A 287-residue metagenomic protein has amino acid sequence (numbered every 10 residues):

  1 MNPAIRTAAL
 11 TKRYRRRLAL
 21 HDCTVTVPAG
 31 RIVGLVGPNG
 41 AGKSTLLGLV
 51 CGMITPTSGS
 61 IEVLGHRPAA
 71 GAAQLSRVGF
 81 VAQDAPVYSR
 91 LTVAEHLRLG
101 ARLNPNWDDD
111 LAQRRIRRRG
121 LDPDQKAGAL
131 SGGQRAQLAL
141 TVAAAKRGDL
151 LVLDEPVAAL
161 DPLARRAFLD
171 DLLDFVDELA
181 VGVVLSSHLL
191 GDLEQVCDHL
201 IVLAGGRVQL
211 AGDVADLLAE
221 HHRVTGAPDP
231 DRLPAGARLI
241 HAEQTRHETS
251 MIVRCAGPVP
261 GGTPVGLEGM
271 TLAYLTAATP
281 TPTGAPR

Functional and structural regions predicted by a protein language model:
V36-P38: The feature captures the beta-strand-to-loop junction immediately N-terminal to the Walker
C51: Helix-to-loop junction immediately C-terminal to a conserved catalytic motif
G59-Q74: Conserved ABC transporter NBD signature motif
Q83-L138: ABC-family P-loop ATPase nucleotide-binding domains
L151-E155, L160: Catalytic Walker B motif of ABC-type/P-loop ATPase nucleotide-binding domains
R166-V253: ABC transporter nucleotide-binding domain
